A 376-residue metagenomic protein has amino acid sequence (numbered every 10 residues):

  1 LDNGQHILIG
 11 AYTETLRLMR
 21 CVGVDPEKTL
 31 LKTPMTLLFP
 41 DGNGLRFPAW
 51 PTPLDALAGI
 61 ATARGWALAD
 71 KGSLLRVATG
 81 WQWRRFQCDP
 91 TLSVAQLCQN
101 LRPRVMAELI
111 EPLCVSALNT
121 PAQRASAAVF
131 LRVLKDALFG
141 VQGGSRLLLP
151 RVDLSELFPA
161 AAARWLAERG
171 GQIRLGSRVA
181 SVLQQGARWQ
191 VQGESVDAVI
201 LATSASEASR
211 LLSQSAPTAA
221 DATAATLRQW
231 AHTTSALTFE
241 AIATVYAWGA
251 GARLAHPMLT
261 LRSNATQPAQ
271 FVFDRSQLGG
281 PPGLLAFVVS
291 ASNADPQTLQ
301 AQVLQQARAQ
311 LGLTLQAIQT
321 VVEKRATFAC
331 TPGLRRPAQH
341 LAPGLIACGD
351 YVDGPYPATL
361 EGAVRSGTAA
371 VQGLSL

Functional and structural regions predicted by a protein language model:
L1-I9: Conserved N-terminal glycine-rich FAD pyrophosphate-binding loop of Rossmann-like flavoproteins
Q5, E27, V196-D197, L315: Local beta-strand N-terminus motif with an aromatic residue
Y12-L131: Mobile amphipathic helical/loop "lid" adjacent to a hydrophobic cofactor/ligand pocket
L18, R210-L212, P217, C330 (+1 more regions): Short glycine-/acidic-enriched loop or helix-start segments at secondary-structure transitions that form or flank
T29-L31, R174-L175, I242, L311-E323: A short coil-to-beta-strand element that immediately follows conserved catalytic motifs
V133-W189, D197-A198: Helical element adjacent to the flavin cofactor pocket in flavoenzyme catalytic cores
S177-L299, Q305-Q310, P337-A338: Mid-domain catalytic core of redox enzymes that form a hydrophobic substrate pocket/lid adjacent to a catalytic redox
Q270-L376: Conserved flavin/dinucleotide-binding core of flavoenzymes
